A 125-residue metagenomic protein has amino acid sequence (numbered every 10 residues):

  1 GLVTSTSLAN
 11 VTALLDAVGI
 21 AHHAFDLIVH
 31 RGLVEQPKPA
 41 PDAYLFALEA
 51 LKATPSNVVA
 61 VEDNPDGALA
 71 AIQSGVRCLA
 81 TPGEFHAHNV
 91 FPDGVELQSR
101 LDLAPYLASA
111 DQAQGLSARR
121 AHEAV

Functional and structural regions predicted by a protein language model:
T4-T6: Conserved phosphate-coupling serine/threonine residues in phosphotransfer and NTP-handling enzymes
L8-V125: Asp-based, Mg2+/Mn2+-dependent phosphohydrolase catalytic module
